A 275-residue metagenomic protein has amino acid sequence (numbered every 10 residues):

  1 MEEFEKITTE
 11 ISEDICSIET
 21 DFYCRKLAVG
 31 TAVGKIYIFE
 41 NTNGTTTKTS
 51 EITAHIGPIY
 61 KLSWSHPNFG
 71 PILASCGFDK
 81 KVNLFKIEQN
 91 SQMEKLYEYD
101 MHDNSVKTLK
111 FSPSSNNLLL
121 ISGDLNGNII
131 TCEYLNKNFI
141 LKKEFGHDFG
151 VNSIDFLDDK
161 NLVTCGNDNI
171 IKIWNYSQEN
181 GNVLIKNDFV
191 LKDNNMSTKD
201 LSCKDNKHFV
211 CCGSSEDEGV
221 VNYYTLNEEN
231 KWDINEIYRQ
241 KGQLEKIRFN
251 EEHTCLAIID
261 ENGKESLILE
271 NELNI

Functional and structural regions predicted by a protein language model:
T8-G34: Beta-strand-rich domains and repeat architectures in extracellular enzymes and scaffolds, especially beta-propellers
T8-I15, I52-Y60, Y99-V106, N126 (+3 more regions): WD40/WD-repeat beta-propeller blade N-cap
I18-C24, S63-G70, L109-N117, S153-K160 (+2 more regions): Loop/turn segments within WD40 beta-propeller blades
L27, L73, L120, L162 (+2 more regions): Hydrophobic beta-strand positions that form the internal "hydrophobic ladder" of WD40/Gbeta-like beta-propeller blades
G30-V33, S75-D79, S122-N126, C165-N169 (+2 more regions): Conserved strand-to-loop turn within each blade of WD40 beta-propeller repeats
I36-E40, V82-E88, L109, I129-E133 (+3 more regions): WD40-repeat beta-propellers
D233-R248, I275: Conserved blade-ending motifs and adjacent loop-strand segments that build the rim/top face of beta-propeller domains
N250, T254-I275: Blade-level signature of beta-propeller repeat domains, shared across WD40, Kelch, NHL, RCC1 and BNR/Asp-box propellers
